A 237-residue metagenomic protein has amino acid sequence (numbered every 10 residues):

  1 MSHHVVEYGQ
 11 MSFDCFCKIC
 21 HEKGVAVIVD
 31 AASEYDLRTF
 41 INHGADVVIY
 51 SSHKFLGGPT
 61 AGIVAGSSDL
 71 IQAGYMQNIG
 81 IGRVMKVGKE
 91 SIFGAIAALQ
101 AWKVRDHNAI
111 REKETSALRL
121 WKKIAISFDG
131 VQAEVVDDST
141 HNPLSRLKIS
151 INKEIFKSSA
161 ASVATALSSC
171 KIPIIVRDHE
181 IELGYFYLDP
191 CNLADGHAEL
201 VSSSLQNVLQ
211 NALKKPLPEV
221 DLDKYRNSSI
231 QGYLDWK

Functional and structural regions predicted by a protein language model:
M1-K103, A117, K122-I126, E134 (+3 more regions): Conserved PLP-enzyme active-site core in the AAT-like
Y35-D36, S51, G80-E90, D137-L144 (+2 more regions): A short, terminal or domain-edge coil/loop segment
H107: Oxyanion/phosphate-interacting regions
R111-F128, N142, Y233: N-terminal, charge-rich interaction modules
A125-D221: Conserved C-terminal alpha-helix-loop-beta "cap" of PLP-dependent enzymes that closes/shapes the active-site mouth
L213-K237: Structural signal for terminal/edge beta-strands and the immediately following C-terminal loop/tail that closes
